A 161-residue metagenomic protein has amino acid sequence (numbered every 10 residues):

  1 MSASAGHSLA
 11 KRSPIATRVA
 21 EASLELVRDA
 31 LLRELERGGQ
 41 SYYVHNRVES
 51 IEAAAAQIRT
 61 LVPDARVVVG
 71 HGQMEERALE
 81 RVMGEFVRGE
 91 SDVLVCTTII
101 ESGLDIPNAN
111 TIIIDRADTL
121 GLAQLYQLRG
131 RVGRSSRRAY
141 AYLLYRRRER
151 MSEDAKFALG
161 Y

Functional and structural regions predicted by a protein language model:
M1-Y161: Inter-lobe coupling/hinge segments of SF2-like helicase ATPases
